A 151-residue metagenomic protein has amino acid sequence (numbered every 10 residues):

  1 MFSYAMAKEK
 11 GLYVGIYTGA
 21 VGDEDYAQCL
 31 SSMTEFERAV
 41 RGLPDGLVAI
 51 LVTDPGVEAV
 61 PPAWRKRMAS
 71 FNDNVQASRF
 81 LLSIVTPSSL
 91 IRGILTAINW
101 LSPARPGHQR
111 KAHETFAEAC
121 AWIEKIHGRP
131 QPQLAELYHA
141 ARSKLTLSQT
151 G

Functional and structural regions predicted by a protein language model:
M1-G151: Amphipathic, Lys/Arg-enriched alpha-helical "gate/interface" segment within cytosolic domains that mediates
